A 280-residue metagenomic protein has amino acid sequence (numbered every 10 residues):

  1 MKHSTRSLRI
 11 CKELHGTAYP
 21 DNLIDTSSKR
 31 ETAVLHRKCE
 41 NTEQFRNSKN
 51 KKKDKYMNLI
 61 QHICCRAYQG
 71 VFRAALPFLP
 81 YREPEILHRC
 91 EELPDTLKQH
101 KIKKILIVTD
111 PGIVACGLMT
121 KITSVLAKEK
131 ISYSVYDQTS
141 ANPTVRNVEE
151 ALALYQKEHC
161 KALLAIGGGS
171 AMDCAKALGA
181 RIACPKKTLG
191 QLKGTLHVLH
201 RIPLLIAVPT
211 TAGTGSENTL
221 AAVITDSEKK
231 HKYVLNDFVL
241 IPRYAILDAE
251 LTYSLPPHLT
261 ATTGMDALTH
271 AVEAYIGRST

Functional and structural regions predicted by a protein language model:
H3-S4, G16-Y19, N41, N47: Short terminal hydrophobic/aromatic SLiMs and anchors at protein ends
R37, Q44-Y56: Short, Lys/Arg-enriched N-terminal segments with co-localized hydrophobic residues within the first ~10-30 amino acids
K51-V135: An N-terminal, well-structured beta->alpha segment
H62, H88-E92, H100, G117 (+5 more regions): Conserved active-site and cofactor/substrate-binding residues in soluble primary-metabolism enzymes
L106-I107, A162-L164, I206: Conserved beta-strand elements of the Class I
V114-K186: N-terminal small/polar loop signature for handling phosphorylated ligands or for N-terminal nucleophile
C184-T280: A glycine/threonine-rich phosphate-anchoring loop and its flanking beta-alpha core in nucleotide/phosphate-binding
